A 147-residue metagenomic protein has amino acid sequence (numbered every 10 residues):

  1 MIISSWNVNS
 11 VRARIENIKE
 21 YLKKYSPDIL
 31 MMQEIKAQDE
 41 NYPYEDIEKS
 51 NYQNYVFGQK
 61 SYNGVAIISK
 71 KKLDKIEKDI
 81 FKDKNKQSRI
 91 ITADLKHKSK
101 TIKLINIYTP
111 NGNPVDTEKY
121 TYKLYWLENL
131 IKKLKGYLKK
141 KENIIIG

Functional and structural regions predicted by a protein language model:
M1-Q53, Y62-V65: N-terminal, active-site-proximal structural segment of metallo-dependent hydrolase catalytic domains
W6-V11, D79-K82, T121-L124: Short, flexible loop segments at the rims of nucleotide/cofactor-binding pockets, characterized by
A13-E16, S88, Y125-K132: Short, contiguous clusters of charged residues that form electrostatic/catalytic patches at enzyme active sites, used
Y25, H97-S99, Y137-K141: Glycine-rich phosphate-binding loop signature in dinucleotide/nucleotide-binding domains
I35-Q38, Y42-P114: Structured beta-strand-rich core segments of catalytic domains in phosphoester-bond hydrolases
N111-K123: Active-site-proximal segments of metal-dependent phosphoesterases and phosphodiesterases across multiple
Y120-K141: A long, amphipathic alpha-helix that forms part of the scaffold/cap immediately adjacent to metal-dependent active
E142-G147: Acidic/histidine-rich, metal-coordinating catalytic segments
